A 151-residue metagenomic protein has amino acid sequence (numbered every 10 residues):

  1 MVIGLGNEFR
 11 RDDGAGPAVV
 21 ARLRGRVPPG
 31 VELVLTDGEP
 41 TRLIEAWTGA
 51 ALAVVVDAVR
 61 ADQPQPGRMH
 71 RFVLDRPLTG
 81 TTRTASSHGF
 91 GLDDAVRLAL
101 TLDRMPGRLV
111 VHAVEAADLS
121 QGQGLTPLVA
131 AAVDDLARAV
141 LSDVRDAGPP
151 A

Functional and structural regions predicted by a protein language model:
M1-A116, Q123-D134, A139-A151: N-terminal catalytic or cofactor-binding beta/alpha core of small enzyme domains
